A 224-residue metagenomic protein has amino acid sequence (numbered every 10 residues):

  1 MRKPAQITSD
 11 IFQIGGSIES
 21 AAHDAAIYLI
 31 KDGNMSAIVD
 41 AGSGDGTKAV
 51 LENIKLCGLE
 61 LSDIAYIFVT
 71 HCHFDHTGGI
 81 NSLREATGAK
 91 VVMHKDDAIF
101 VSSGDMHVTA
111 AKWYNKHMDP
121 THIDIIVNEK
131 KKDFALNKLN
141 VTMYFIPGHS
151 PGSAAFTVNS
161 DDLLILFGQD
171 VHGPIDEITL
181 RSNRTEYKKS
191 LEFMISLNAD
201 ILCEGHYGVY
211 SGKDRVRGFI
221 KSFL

Functional and structural regions predicted by a protein language model:
R2-C57, A155-V171: Conserved beta-strand hairpin/beta-sheet module of binuclear metal-dependent hydrolase folds, prominently
I7-G16, K112-N115, N137-V141: Short Pro/Gly-enriched beta-strand edge/turn motifs at strand-loop
D10, I30, D40, V50 (+8 more regions): Divalent metal-coordination and catalytic microenvironments
Q13-E19, I67-T70, M143-I146, I178-S182: Short, flexible loop segments at the rims of nucleotide/cofactor-binding pockets, characterized by
D24, V101-G104, D176-R181: Short, charged, surface-exposed secondary-structure boundary motifs
S36, S43-D45, D133, N140-F223: Metallo-beta-lactamase
D45-K48, K55-K131: Active-site HxH/HxHxD metal-binding segment of metal-dependent hydrolases
V50-N53, G79, Y187-F193: A general structural detector for well-ordered alpha-helical segments in enzyme core domains, enriched
